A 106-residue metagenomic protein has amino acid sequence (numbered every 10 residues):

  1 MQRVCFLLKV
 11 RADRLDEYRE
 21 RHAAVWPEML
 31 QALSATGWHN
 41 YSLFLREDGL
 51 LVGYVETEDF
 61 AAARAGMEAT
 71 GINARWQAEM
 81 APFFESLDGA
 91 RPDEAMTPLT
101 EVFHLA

Functional and structural regions predicted by a protein language model:
M1-Q2, A90, H104-A106: Basic/polar N-terminal segments that are highly enriched at the extreme N-terminus, encompassing both cleavable
V4-K9: Active-site-flanking beta-strand signature of metal-NTP-handling nucleotidyl enzymes and homologous cyclase-like
R14-H39: Short amphipathic alpha-helical segments
L15, V52, A62-R64: Intrinsically disordered, low-complexity acidic/polar segments
L30-V52, E56-E58: Short, glycine- and small/hydrophobic-rich beta-strand elements in well-ordered beta-sheets
T36, T57-A95: An amphipathic, aromatic/His-enriched active-site/gating alpha helix that lines ligand/cofactor pockets
E94-F103: Eukaryote-biased recognition of C-terminal alpha-helical segments
